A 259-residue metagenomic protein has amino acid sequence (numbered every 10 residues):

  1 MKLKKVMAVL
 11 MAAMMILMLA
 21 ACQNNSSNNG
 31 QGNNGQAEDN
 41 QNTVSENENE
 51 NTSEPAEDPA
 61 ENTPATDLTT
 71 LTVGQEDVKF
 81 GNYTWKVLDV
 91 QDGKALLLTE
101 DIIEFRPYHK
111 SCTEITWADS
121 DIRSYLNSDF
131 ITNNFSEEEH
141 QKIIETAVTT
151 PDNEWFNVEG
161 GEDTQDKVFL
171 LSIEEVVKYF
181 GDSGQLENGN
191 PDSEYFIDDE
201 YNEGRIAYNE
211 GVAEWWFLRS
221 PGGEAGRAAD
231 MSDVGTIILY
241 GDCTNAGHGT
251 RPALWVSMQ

Functional and structural regions predicted by a protein language model:
M1-L10: Bacterial N-terminal signal peptides that target proteins for export
K2-L3, Q31, S45-N49, V176 (+1 more regions): Generic N-terminal leader/processing signal
V9-A12, E38, T43, E48 (+2 more regions): Enrichment for repetitive, rod-forming helical segments
M18-A21: C-terminal motif of bacterial Sec signal peptides marking the signal peptidase cleavage site
Q23-N25: Bacterial signal peptide processing site
N28-T63: Low-complexity, Pro/Thr/Ser/Glu-rich flexible segments characteristic of extracytoplasmic/periplasmic regions
E61-Q259: Collagenous Gly-X-Y triple-helix signature in extracellular proteins
